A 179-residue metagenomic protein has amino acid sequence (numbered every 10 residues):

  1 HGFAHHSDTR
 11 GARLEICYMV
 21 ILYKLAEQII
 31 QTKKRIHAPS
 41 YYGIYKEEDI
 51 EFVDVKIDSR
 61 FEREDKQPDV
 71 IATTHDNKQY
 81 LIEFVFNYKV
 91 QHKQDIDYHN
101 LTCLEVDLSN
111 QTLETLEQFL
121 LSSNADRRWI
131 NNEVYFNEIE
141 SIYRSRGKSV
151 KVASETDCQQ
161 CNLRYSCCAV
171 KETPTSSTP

Functional and structural regions predicted by a protein language model:
H1-Q31: N-terminal cysteine/histidine-rich coordination modules
G2-A4, I71, Q79-L81, C103-E105: Ordered hydrophobic segments in well-structured contexts
L14-I21, D69, W129-Y135: Secondary-structure junction/capping motif
K34-F86: Active-site metal-binding core of divalent-cation-utilizing nuclease and nuclease-like domains
F52, H99-L101: Short, well-ordered alpha-helix to beta-strand connector turns
T73, Y98-H99: Alpha-helix C-cap/termination motif
Q79-D97, E114-T115: Active-site-adjacent loop/helix micro-motif of nuclease/hydrolase catalytic cores
Y88-V90, T102-L104, S109-P179: Non-catalytic C-terminal interaction segments of nucleic acid-processing enzymes
